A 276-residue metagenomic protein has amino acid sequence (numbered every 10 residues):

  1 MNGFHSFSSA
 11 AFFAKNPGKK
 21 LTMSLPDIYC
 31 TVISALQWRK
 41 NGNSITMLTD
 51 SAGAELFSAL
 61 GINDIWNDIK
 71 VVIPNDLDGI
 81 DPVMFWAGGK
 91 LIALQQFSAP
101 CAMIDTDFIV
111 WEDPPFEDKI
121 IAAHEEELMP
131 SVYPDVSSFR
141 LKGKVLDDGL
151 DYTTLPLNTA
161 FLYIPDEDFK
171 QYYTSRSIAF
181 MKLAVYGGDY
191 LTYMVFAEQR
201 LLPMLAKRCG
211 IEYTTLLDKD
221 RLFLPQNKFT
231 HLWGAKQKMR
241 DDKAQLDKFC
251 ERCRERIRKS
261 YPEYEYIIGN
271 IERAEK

Functional and structural regions predicted by a protein language model:
M1-L77, W233-K276: N-terminal anchoring/stem segment of glycosyltransferases
N16-P17, L56-L60, D113-P115, L201-L205: A short acidic (Asp/Glu
P26-I28, I33, N75-I104: A conserved donor-nucleotide-binding helix/loop in the catalytic core of Leloir-type glycosyltransferases
S44-I45, C101, I211-T214: Hydrophobic anchor at the start of a short beta-strand that flanks the dinucleotide cofactor-binding loop
D50-E55, D105-V110, K219-D220: Short, polar loop motifs at secondary-structure junctions
G89-P130: GT-A fold catalytic core of metal-dependent nucleotide-sugar glycosyltransferases, centered on the diacidic
P115-L183: Conserved catalytic core of nucleotide-sugar-dependent glycosyltransferases
Y152-R240: Catalytic core and acceptor-binding pocket of nucleotide-sugar-dependent glycosyltransferases
